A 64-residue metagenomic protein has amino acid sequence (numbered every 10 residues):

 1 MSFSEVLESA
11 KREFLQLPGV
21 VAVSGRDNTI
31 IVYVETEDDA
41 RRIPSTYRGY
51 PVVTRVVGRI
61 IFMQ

Functional and structural regions predicted by a protein language model:
M1-Q64: Terminal presequence/propeptide segments associated with secretion/organelle targeting and zymogen/polyprotein
